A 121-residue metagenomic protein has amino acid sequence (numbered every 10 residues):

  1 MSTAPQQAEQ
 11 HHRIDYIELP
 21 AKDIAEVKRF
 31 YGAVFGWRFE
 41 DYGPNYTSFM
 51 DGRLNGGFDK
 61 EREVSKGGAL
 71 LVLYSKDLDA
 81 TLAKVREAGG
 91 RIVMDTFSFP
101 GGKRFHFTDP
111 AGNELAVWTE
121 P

Functional and structural regions predicted by a protein language model:
M1-E26, A69-L71, E120-P121: N-terminal beta-strand motif that seeds the catalytic metal site of vicinal oxygen chelate
T3, G57-D59, G68, S75-L78 (+1 more regions): Residue-level hotspots at or immediately adjacent to binding/recognition sites across diverse folds
H11-G56, K103: Core segments of cupin and vicinal oxygen chelate
R38, G57-F58, R91-D95: A short linear hydrophobic-aromatic micro-motif
F49-G52, F107-P110, E120: Active-site beta-strand termini and strand-to-loop segments that position acidic
L54-G57, G112-E114: Short, charged/polar, Gly/Pro-enriched secondary-structure boundary elements
D59-K60, V117-P121: Short beta->alpha transition motifs characteristic of CBS
V72-E114: Vicinal oxygen chelate
